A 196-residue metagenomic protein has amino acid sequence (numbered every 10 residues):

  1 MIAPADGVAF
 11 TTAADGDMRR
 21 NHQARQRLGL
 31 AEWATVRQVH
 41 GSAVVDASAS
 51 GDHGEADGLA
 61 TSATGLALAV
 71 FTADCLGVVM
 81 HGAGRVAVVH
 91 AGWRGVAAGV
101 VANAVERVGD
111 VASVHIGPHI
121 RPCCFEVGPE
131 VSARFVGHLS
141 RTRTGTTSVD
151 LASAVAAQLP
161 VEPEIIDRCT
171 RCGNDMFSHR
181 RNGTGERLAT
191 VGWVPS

Functional and structural regions predicted by a protein language model:
M1-S196: Active-site microenvironment for binding and transforming phosphate-containing groups
